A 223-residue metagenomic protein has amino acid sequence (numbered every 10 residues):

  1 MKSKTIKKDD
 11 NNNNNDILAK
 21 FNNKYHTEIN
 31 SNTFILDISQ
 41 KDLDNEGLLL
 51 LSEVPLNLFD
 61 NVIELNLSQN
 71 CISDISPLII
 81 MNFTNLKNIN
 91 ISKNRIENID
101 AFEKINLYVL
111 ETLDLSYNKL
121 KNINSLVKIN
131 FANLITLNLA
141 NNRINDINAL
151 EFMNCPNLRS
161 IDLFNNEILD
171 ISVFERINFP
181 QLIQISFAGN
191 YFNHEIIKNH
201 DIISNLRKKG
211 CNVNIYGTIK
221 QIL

Functional and structural regions predicted by a protein language model:
K2-I6, T33, P180-L223: C-terminal capping region of solenoid repeat domains
N15, K24-P77: LRR N-terminal entry segment and analogous cap-like coil->beta motifs
L36-I38, V62-L67, L86-I91, L110-L115 (+3 more regions): Conserved hydrophobic beta-strand positions in leucine-rich repeat
K41, N70, N94, N118 (+4 more regions): Conserved "Asn-ladder"/turn position within leucine-rich repeats
L49-L58, P77-F83, D100-L107, N124-F131 (+3 more regions): A structural signal for leucine-rich repeat
E111-M153: Eukaryotic tandem repeat interaction scaffolds
